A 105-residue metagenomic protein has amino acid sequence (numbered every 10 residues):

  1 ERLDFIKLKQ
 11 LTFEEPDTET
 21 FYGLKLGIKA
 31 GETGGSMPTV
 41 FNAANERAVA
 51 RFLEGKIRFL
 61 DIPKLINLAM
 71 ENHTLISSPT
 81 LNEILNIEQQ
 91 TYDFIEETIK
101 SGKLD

Functional and structural regions predicted by a protein language model:
E1-D105: Catalytic, metal-anchored helix/loop core of enzyme active sites in primary metabolism
